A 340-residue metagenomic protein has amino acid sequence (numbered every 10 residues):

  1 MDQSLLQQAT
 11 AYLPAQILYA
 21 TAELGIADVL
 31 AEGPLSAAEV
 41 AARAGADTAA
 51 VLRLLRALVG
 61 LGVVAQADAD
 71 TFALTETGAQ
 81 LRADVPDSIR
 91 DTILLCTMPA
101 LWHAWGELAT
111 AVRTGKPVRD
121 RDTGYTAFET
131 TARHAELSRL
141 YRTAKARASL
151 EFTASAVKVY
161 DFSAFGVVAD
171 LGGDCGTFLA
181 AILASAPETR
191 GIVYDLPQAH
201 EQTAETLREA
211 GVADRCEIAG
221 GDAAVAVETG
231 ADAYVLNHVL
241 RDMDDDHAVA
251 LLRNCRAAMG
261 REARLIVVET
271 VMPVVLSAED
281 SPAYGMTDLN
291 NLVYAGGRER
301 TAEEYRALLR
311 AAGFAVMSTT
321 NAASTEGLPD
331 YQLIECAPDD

Functional and structural regions predicted by a protein language model:
M1-Q66, T77, F162-S163, V167-D340: Alpha-helical subdomain
S4-E23, D28-V29, P34, R43 (+1 more regions): Conserved Class I S-adenosyl-L-methionine-dependent methyltransferase catalytic core
